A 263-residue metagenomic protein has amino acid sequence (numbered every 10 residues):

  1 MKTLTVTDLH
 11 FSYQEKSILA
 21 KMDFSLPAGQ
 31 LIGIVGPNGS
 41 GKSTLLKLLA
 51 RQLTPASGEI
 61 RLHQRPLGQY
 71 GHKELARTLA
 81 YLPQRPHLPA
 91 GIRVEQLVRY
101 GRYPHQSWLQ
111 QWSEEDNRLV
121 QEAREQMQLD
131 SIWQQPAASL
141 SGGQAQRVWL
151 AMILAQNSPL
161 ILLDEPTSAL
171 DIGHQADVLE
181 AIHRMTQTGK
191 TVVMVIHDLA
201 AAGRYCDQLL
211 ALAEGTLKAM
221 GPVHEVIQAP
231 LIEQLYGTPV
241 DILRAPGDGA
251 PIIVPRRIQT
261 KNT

Functional and structural regions predicted by a protein language model:
L4, L19-K21: Conserved structural motif at the start of ABC-family nucleotide-binding domains
V35-P37: The feature captures the beta-strand-to-loop junction immediately N-terminal to the Walker
A50: Helix-to-loop junction immediately C-terminal to a conserved catalytic motif
G58-P66, L75: Conserved ABC transporter NBD signature motif
Q111, P136-L140: Conserved ABC ATPase signature
I161-E165: Catalytic Walker B motif of ABC-type/P-loop ATPase nucleotide-binding domains
L235-T263: ABC ATPase nucleotide-binding domains
